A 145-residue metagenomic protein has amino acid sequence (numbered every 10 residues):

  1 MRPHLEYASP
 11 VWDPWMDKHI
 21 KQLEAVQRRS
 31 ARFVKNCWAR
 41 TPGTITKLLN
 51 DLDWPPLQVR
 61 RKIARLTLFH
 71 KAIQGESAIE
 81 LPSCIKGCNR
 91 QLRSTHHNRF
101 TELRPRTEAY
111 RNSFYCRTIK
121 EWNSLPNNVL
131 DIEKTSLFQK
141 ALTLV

Functional and structural regions predicted by a protein language model:
M1-V145: Hydrophobic/basic alpha-helical segments
